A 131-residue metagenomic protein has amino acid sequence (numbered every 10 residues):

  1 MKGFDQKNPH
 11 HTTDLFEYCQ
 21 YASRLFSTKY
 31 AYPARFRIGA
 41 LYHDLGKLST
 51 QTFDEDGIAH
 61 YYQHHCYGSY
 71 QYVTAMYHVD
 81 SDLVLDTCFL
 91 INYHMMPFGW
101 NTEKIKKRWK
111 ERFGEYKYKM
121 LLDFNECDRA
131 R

Functional and structural regions predicted by a protein language model:
M1-S23, L48-I58: Active-site flanking loop/helix segments enriched in acidic
F26-R131: Divalent metal-dependent catalytic cores for phosphoryl transfer on phosphate-bearing substrates
